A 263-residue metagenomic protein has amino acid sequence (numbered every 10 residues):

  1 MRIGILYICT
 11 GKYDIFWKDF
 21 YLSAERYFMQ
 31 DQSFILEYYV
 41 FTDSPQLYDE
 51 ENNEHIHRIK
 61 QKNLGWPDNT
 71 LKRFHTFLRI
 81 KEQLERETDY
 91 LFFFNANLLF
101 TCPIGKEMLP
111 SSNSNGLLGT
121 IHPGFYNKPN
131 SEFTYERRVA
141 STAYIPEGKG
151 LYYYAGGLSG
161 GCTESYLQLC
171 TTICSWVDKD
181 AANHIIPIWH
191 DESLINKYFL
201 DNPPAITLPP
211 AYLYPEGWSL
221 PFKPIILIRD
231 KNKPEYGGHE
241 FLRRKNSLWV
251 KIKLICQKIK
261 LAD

Functional and structural regions predicted by a protein language model:
M1-K72, I80-E87, V250-D263: N-terminal anchoring/stem segment of glycosyltransferases
T10-K12, P45-L47, N63-L64, L98-F100 (+4 more regions): Short, solvent-exposed loop/turn segments at secondary-structure junctions
V40, L91-N95, L118-T120, G160 (+1 more regions): A structural signal for short, well-ordered beta-strand segments and their strand-loop junctions that often border
E51-L64, S111-G119, K223-I228: Active-site regions of enzymes building and remodeling cell-envelope glycoconjugates
Q61-F94, C102, H190-L200: A conserved donor-nucleotide-binding helix/loop in the catalytic core of Leloir-type glycosyltransferases
F100-V139: Conserved donor-nucleotide/metal-binding helix-loop-beta segment in metal-dependent transferases, i.e., the alpha-helix
I145-N232: Catalytic core and acceptor-binding pocket of nucleotide-sugar-dependent glycosyltransferases
I226-D263: Long, low-complexity C-terminal extensions of enzymes
